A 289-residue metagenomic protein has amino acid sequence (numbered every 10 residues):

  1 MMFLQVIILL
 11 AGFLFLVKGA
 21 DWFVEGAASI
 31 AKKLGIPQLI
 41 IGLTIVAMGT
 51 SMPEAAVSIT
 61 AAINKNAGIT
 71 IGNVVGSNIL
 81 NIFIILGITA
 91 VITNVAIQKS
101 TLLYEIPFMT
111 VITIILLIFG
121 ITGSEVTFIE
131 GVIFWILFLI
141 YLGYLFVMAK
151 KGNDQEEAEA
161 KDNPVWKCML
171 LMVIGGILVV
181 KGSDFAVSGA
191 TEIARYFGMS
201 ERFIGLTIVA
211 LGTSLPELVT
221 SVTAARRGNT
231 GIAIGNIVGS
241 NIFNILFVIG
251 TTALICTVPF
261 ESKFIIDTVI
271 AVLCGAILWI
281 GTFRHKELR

Functional and structural regions predicted by a protein language model:
M1-R289: Hydrophobic alpha-helical segments, chiefly the membrane-spanning helices and signal/signal-anchor peptides
